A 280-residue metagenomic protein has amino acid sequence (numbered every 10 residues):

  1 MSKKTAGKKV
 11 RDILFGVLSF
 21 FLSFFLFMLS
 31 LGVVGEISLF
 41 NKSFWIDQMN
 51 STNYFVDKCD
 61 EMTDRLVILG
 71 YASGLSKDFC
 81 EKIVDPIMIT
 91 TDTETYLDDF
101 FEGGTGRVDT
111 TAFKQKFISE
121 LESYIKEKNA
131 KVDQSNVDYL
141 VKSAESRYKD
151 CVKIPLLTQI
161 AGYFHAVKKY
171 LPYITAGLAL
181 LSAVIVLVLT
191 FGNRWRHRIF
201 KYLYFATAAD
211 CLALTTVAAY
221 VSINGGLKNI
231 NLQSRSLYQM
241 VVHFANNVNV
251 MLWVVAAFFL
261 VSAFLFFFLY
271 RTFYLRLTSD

Functional and structural regions predicted by a protein language model:
S2-G7, S51, K153, Q233-L237: Short, membrane-interfacial amphipathic segments enriched in basic
S2-L18, K169-L227, L269-D280: Juxtamembrane interface at the cytosolic side of transmembrane helices
G16-F164, A179: Cytosolic/nucleoplasmic, non-transmembrane interface domains of endomembrane and organelle-membrane proteins
F27, A213-V217, S262, F266: Alpha-helical transmembrane segments of multipass membrane proteins
M62-E81, N224-N231, V255-F267: Juxtamembrane/interfacial segments around transmembrane helices
T158-S182, V250-F258: N-terminal membrane-entry
F205-F259: Membrane-proximal extracellular juxtamembrane segment immediately upstream of a following transmembrane helix
V250-D280: Generic detector of multi-pass transmembrane helix bundles and their immediately adjacent loops in polytopic membrane
